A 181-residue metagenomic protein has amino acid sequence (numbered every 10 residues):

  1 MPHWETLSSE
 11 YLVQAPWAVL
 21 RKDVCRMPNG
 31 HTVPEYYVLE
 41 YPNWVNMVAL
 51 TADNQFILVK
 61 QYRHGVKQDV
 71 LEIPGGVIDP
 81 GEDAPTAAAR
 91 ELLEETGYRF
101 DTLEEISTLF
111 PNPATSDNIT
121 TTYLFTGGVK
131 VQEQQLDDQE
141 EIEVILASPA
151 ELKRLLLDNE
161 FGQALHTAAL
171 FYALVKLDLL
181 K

Functional and structural regions predicted by a protein language model:
M1-V13: Extended interaction-bearing regions that mediate binding to partners or small molecules
T6, L20-K22, V33-E35, V59 (+3 more regions): Hydrophobic residues on conserved beta-strands that form the core of alpha/beta folds
E10-N46, A52: Acidic, metal-coordinating catalytic segment for phosphate/diphosphate chemistry, firing primarily on the Nudix
P34, W44-N46, T51, V77-A164: Unchanged
P42-E72: A glycine-rich, hydrophobic loop/mini-helix early in the fold
H166-K181: Charged phosphate-binding loop/patch that engages nucleotide di/tri-phosphates or the phosphate backbone of nucleic
